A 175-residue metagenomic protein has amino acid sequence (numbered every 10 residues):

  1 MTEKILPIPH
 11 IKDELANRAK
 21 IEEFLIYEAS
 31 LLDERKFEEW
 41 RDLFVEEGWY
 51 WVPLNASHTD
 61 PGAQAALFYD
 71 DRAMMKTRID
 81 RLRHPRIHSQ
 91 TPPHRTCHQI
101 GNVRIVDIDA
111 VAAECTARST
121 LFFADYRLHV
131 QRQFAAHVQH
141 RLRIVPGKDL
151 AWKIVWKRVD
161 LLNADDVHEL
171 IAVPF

Functional and structural regions predicted by a protein language model:
T2-E3, A112-R118, A135-L170: Short beta-strand edge/turn micro-motifs at domain boundaries
T2-E46: Short, low-complexity N-terminal intrinsically disordered segments enriched in polar/charged residues
E23, I100, H137: Short, conserved clusters of charged catalytic residues that mark active-site and nucleotide-handling motifs
E46-R118: A solvent-exposed, acidic/Ser-Thr-rich amphipathic alpha-helical stretch
T59, V173-F175: Flexible, surface-exposed loop regions and adjacent strand-edge segments of Gram-negative outer-membrane beta-barrel
T96, Q131-Q133: Transmembrane beta-barrel outer-membrane domains
D125: Catalytic core of tubulin tyrosine ligase-like
